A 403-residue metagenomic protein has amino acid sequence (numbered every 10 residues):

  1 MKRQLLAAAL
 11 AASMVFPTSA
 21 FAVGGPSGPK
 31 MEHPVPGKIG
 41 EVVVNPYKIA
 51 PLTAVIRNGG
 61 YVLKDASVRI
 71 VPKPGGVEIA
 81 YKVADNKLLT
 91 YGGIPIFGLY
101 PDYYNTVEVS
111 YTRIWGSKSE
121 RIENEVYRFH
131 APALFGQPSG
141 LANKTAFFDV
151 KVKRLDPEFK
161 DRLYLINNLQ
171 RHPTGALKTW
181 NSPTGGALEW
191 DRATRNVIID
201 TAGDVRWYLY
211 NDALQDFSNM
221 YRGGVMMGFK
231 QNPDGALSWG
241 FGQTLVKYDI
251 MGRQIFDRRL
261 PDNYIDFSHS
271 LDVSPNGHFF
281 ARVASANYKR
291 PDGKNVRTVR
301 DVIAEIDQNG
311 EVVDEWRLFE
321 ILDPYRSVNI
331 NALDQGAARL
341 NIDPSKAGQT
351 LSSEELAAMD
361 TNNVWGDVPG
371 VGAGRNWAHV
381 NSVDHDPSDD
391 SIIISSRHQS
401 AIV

Functional and structural regions predicted by a protein language model:
M1-A8: Bacterial N-terminal signal peptides that target proteins for export
L10-T18: Hydrophobic core
V23-I70, L89-G93, P101-V403: Histidine-/acidic-rich catalytic cores in large beta-rich domains
D65-P74, I79-Y81: Change to "...patches in solvent-exposed regions of secreted, membrane-anchored, or virion-exposed structural
V77-L89, D212-A213: Solvent-exposed serine/threonine-rich low-complexity stretches and specific carbohydrate-binding patches
